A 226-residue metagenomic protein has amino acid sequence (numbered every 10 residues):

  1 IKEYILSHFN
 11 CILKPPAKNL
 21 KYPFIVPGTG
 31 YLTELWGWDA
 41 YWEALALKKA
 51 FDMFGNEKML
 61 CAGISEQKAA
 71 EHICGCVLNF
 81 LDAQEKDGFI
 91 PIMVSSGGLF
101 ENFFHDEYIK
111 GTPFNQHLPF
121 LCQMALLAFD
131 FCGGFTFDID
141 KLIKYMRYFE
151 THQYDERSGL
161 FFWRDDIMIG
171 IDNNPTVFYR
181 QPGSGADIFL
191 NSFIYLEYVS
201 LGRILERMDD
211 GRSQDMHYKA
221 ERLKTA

Functional and structural regions predicted by a protein language model:
I1-W36, G75, N79, I90: Low-complexity, Ser/Thr/Pro/Gly-enriched N-terminal "stalk/linker" regions
E3, Q67, E71, G133-T136 (+4 more regions): Generic alpha-helical secondary structure signal
F9, F80, L142-Y145, F149 (+2 more regions): Hydrophobic alpha-helical packing residues
N10, N19-L20, G55, G159 (+3 more regions): Intrinsic-disorder/low-complexity loop/linker signature
I12, K58-A62, D209-D210: Flexible coil/linker segments and helix-coil junctions enriched in charged and small residues
A17, D87-V94, E150-D165, F193-A226: Catalytic cores of carbohydrate-active enzymes
K18-T29, I92-T112, I167-A186: Acidic/His metal-coordination segments adjacent to aromatic residues that form catalytic metal sites in metalloenzymes
T33-F162, I188-N191, Y195: Aromatic-rich carbohydrate-recognition surfaces in CAZymes
